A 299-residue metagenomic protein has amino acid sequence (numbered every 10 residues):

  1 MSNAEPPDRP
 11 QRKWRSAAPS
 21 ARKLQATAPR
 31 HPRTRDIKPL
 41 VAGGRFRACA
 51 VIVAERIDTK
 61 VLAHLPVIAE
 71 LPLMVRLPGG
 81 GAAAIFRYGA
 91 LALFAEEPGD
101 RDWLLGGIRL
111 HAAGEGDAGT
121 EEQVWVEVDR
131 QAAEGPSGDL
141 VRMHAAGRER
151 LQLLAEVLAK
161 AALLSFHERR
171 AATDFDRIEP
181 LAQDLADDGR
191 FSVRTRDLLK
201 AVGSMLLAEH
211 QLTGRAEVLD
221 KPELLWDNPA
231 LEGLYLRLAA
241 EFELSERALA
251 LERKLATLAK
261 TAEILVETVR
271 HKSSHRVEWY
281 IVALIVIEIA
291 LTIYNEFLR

Functional and structural regions predicted by a protein language model:
S2-A146: Short Lys/Arg-enriched alpha/beta "domain-start" segment
G43-A69, R148-R169, Y235-L236, I287-A290: Short secondary-structure boundary segments
A54-T59, A113-W125, R150-F166, K200-R215: Short charge-dense sequence patches
W103-L104, L163, H167-R170, A208 (+1 more regions): Hydrophobic side chains in well-ordered alpha-helices
G106-A113, R169, T173-D176, E217: Short, intrinsically disordered, mixed-charge
Q131-L199: Juxtamembrane/interface alpha-helical elements of multi-pass membrane proteins
A182, A186-I289, Y294: Membrane-associated alpha-helical segments
F297-R299: Hydrophobic single-pass membrane-insertion segments
